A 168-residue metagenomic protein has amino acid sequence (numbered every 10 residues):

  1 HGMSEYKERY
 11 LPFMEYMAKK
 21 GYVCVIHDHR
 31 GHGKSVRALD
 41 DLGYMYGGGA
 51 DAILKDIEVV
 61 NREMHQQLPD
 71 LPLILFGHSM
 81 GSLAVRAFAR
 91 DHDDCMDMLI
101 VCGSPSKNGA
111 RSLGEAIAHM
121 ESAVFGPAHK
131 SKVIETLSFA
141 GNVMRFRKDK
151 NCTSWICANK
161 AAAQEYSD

Functional and structural regions predicted by a protein language model:
G2-E5, S79: Active-site glycine-rich loops that stabilize anionic/oxyanionic intermediates across multiple enzyme folds
E5-Y6, H32-S35, K107: Active-site loop signature of alpha/beta-hydrolase-fold enzymes
P12-D40: Conserved alpha/beta-hydrolase
M45-H65: Alpha/beta-hydrolase active-site loop
L68-S79: Alpha/beta-hydrolase fold nucleophile elbow
G77-A87: Glycine-rich nucleophile elbow surrounding the catalytic serine of serine-hydrolase chemistry
A87-S167: Alpha/beta-hydrolase-fold enzymes
